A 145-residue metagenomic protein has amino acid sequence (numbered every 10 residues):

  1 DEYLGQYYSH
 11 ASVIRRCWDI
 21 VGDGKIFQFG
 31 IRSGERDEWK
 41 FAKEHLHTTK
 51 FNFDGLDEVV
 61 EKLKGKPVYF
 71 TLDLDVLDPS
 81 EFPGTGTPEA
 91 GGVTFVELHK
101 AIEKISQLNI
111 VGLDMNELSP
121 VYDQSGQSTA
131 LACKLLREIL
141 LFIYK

Functional and structural regions predicted by a protein language model:
D1-K145: Conserved alpha-helical scaffold segments that buttress catalytic/binding sites
